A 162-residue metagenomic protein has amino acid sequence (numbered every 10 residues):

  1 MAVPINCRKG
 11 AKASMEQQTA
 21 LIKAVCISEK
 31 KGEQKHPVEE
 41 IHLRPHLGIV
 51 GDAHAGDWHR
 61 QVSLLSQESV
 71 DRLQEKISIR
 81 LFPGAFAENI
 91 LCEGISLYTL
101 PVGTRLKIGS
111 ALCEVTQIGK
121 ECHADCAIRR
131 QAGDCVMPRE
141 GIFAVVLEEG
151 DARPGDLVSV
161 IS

Functional and structural regions predicted by a protein language model:
A2-S162: Metal-cofactor-dependent catalytic cores
